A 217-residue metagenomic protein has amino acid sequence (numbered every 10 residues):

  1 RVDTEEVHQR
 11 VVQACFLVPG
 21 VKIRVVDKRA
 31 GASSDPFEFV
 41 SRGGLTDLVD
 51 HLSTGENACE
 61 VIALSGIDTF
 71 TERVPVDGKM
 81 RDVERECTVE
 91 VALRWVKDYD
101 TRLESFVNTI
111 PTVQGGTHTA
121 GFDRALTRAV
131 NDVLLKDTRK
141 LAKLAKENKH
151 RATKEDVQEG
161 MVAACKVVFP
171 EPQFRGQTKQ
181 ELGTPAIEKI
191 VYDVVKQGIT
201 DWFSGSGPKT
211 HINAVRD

Functional and structural regions predicted by a protein language model:
R1-D217: GHKL-family ATPase ATP-binding module
